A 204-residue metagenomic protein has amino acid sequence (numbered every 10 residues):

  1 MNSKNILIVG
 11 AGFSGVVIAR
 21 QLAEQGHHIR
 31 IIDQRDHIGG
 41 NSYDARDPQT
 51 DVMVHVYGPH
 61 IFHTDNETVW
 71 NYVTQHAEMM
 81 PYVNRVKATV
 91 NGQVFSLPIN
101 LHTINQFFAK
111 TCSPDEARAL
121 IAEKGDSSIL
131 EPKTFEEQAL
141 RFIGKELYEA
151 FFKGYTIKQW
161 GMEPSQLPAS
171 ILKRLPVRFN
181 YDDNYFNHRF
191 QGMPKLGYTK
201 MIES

Functional and structural regions predicted by a protein language model:
K4-I31: N-terminal Rossmann-like FAD-binding beta1-loop-alpha1 element of flavoenzymes
G12-S14, D36-I38, T50, H102 (+1 more regions): Short, solvent-exposed loop/turn segments at secondary-structure junctions
G12-V17, N41-S42, T199: Gly/Ser/Thr-rich beta-alpha loop segments that engage phosphate groups in nucleotides
A19, W70, I202-E203: Short amphipathic alpha-helical segments and helix-helix/interface helices
A23-P48: Glycine-rich FAD pyrophosphate-binding loop
Q49-D126: Dinucleotide-binding Rossmann-like beta1-alpha1 core, especially the glycine-rich loop that anchors the ADP
Q93, H102-S204: Active-site/ligand-binding neighborhood in enzyme catalytic cores
